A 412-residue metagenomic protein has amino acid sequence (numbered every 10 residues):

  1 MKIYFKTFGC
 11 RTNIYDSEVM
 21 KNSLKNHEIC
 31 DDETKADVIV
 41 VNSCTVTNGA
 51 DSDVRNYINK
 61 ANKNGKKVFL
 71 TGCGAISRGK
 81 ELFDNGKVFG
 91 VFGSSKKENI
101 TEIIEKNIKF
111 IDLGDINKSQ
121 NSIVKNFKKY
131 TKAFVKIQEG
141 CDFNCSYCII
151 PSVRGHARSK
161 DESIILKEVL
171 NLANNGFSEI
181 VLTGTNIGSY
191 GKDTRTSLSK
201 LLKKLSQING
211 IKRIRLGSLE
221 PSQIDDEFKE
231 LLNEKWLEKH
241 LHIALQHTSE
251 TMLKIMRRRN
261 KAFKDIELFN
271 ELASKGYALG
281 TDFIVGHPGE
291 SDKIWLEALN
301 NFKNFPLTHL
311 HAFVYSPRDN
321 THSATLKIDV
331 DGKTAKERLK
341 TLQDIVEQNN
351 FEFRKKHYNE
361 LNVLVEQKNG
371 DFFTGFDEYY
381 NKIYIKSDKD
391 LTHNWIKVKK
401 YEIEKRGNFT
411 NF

Functional and structural regions predicted by a protein language model:
M1-S189, D226-E227, L241, A262-N270 (+3 more regions): Proteins enriched for Cys/Gly/acidic motifs involved in redox and nucleic-acid/cofactor modification
T7, G184, S218, L245-H247 (+6 more regions): Active-site proximal loops enriched in glycine and acidic residues that flank catalytic Cys/His/Asp and coordinate
V40, C73, I100, L182 (+7 more regions): Residue-level signal for inorganic ion chemistry
V68-G72, S77-R78, L82, N174-D292: Conserved SAM/AdoMet-binding glycine-rich loop
L253-M256, H322-L326: Short acidic, glycine/proline-rich loop/turn micro-motifs
E290, P306-L307: Contiguous mid-protein beta-loop-alpha structural module that forms a pocket-lining wall or clamp of enzyme active
K293-L299: Short, acidic/polar
T325-F412: Terminal RNA-binding accessory module
